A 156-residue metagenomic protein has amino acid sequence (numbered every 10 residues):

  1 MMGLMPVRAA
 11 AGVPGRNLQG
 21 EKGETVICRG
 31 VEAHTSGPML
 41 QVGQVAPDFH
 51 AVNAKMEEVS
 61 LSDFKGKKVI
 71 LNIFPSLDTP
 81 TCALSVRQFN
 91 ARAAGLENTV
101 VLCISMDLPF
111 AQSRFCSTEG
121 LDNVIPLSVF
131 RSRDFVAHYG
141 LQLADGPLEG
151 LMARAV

Functional and structural regions predicted by a protein language model:
M2-V156: Chalcogenol-based redox active-site neighborhoods
